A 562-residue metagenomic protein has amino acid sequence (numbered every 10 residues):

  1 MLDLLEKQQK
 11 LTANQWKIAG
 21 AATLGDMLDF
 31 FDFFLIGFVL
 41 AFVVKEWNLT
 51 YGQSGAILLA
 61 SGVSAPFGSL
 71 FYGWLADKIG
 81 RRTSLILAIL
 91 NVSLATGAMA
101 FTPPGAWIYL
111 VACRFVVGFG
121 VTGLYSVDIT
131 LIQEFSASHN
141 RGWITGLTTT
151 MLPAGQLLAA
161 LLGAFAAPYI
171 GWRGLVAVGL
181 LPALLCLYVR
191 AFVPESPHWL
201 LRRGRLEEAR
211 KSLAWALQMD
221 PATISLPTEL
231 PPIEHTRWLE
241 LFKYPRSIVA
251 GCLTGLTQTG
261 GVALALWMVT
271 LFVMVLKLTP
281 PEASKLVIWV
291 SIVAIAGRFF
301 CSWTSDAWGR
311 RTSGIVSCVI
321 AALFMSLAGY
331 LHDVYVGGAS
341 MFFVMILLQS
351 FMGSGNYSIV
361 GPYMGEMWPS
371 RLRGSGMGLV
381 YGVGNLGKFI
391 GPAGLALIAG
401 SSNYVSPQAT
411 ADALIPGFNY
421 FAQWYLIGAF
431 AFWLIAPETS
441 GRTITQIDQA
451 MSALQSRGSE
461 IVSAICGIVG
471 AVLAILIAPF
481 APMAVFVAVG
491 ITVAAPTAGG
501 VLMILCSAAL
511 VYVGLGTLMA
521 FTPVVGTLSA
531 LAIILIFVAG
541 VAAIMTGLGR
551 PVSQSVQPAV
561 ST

Functional and structural regions predicted by a protein language model:
M1-L473, A481, P496, A509 (+2 more regions): Transmembrane-helix signature of 12-pass secondary carriers
L473-V485, A494-L502, T517-L531: Membrane-helix interface and helix-disruption motif detector
A488: Short, aromatic/basic amphipathic alpha-helical patches
M503-G516: Hydrophobic alpha-helical membrane segments
